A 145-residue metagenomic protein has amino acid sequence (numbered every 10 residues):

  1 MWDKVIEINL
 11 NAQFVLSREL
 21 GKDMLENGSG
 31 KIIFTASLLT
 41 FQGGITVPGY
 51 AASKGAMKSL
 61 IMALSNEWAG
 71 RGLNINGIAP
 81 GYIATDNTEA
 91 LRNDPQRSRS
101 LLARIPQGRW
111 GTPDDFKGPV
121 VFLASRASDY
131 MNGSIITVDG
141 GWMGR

Functional and structural regions predicted by a protein language model:
M1-I6, L101: Substrate-binding pocket helix/loop in short-chain dehydrogenase/reductase
S17, S53: Active-site helix of classical SDR
S37: Residue(s) in the substrate-gating loop at a strand-loop-helix junction that position the organic substrate next
Q42, V120-V121, N132-R145: Short C-terminal tail/terminal secondary-structure segment of NAD(P)H-dependent dehydrogenase/reductase domains
Q42-A51, A63: Active-site loop-to-helix junction immediately N-terminal to the catalytic Tyr of the SDR YXXXK motif in Rossmann-fold
A69, N74, M131-G133: Short, small/polar-rich loop/turn modules that mediate ligand/substrate recognition or access, typified
I105-F116, A127: A conserved structural motif in NAD(P)-dependent oxidoreductases
